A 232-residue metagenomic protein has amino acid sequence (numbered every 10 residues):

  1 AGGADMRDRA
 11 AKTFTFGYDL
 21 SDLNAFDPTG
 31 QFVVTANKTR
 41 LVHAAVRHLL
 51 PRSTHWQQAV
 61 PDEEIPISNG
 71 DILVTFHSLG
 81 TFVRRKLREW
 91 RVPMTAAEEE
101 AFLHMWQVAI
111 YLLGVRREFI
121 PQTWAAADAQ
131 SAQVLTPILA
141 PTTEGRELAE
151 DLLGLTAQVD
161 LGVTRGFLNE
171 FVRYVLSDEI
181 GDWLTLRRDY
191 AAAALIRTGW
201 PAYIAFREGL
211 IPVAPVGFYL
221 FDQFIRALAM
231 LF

Functional and structural regions predicted by a protein language model:
A1-F232: Mature, function-bearing regions of proteins
